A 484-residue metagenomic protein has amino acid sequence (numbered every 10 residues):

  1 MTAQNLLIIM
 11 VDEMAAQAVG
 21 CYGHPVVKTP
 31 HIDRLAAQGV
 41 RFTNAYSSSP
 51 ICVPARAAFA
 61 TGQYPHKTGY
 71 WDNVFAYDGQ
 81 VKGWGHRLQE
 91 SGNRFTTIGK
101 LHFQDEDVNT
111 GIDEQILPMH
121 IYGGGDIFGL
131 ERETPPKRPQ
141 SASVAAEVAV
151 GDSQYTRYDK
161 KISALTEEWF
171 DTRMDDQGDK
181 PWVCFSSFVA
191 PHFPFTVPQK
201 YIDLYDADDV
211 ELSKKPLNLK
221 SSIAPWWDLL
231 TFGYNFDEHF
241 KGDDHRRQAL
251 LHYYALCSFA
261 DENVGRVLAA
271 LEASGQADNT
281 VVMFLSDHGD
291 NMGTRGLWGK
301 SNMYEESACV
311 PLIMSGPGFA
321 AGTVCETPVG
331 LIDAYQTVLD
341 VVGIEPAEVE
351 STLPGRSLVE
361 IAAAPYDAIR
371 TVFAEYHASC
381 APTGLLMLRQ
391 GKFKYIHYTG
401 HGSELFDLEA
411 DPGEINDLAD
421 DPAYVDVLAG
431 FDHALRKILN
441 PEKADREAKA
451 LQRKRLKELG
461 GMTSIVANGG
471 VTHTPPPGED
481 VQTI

Functional and structural regions predicted by a protein language model:
M1-Y398, S403, P412-H433, N440 (+1 more regions): Formylglycine-dependent sulfatase
E409: Residues forming the ATP-binding cleft of Hanks-type serine/threonine protein kinase domains
A444-T463: Short, charged, surface-exposed hinge/linker loops at domain edges that act as mobile lids or interdomain connectors
